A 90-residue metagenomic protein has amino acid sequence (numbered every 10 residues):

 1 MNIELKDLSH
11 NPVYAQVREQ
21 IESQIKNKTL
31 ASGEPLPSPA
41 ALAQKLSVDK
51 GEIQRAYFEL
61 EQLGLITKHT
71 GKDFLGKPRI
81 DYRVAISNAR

Functional and structural regions predicted by a protein language model:
M1-L36, A41, S47, A85-R90: Extreme N-terminal segment that seeds HTH/winged-HTH DNA-binding domains in transcriptional regulators
P35-K68: N-terminal helix-turn-helix
F58, Q62-R90: HTH-adjacent hinge/linker in prokaryotic transcriptional regulators
